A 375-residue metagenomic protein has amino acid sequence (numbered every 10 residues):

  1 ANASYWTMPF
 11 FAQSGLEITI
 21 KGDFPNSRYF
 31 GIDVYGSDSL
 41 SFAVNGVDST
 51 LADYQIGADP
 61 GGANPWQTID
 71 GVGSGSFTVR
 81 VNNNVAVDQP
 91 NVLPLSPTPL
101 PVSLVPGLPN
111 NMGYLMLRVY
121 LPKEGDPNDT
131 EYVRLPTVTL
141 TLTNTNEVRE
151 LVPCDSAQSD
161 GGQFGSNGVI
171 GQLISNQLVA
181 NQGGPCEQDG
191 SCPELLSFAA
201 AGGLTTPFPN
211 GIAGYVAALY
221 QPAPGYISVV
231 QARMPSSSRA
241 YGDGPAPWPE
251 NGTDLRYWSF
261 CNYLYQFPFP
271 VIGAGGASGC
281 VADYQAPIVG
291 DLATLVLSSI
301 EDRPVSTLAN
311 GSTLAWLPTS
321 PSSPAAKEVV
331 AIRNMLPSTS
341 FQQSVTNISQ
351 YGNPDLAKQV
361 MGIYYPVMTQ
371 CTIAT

Functional and structural regions predicted by a protein language model:
A1-T375: A compositional/structural signature for long, glycine/proline-rich flexible linkers and loops on extracytoplasmic
